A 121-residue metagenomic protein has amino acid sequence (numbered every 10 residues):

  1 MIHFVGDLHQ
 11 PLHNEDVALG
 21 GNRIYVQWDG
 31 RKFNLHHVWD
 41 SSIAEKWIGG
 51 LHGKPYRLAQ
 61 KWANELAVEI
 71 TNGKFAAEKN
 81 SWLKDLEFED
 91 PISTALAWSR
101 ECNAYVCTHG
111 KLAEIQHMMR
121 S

Functional and structural regions predicted by a protein language model:
M1-F4, P11-S121: C-terminal accessory segments of proteins
